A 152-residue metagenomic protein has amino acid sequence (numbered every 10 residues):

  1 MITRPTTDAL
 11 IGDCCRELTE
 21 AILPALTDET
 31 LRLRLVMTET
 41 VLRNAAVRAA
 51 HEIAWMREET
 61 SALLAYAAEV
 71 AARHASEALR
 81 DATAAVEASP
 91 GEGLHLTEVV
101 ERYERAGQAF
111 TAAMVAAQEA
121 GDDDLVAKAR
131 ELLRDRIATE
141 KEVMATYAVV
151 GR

Functional and structural regions predicted by a protein language model:
M1-T7, L26-T27, L94-V99: A ubiquitous short alpha-helical element
T3-R4, I11-L64: N-terminal interaction modules that seed assembly of large macromolecular complexes
A9-G12, R16, T60-R152: C-terminal amphipathic alpha-helical interaction region
